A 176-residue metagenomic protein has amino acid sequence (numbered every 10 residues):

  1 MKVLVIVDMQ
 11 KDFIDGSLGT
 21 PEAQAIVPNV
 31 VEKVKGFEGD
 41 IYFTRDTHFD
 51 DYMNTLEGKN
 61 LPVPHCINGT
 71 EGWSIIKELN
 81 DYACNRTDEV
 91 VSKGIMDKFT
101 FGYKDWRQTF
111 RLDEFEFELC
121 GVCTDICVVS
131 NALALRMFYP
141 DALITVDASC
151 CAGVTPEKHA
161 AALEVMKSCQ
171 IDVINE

Functional and structural regions predicted by a protein language model:
M1-V91, L112, T145, V154 (+2 more regions): Active-site acidic carboxylates
N29-G36, V129-Y139: Histidine-anchored nucleotide/phosphate-binding helix
A83, R107, Y139: Active-site catalytic pocket residues across diverse enzymes, especially alpha/beta-hydrolases
V90-S130, A152-E176: Conserved N-terminal glycine/acidic-rich loop preference
Y139-A142, V146: Acidic, Mg2+-coordinating phosphoryl-transfer loop and its flanking beta/alpha structural elements, shared across
